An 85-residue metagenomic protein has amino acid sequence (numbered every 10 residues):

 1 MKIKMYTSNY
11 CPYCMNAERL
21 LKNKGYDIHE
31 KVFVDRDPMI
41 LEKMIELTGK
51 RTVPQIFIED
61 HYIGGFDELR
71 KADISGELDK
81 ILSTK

Functional and structural regions predicted by a protein language model:
M1-I28: Local sequence-structure signature of Cys/Sec-based thiol-disulfide redox active-site neighborhoods
P12-Y13, M39, G64: Short alpha-helical
N23-Y26, K50, I63: Alpha-helix termination/capping residues and helix-transition junctions
D27-I40: Thiol-based oxidoreductase modules, predominantly thioredoxin-like and allied folds used for disulfide exchange
E46-T52: Thiol/disulfide oxidoreductase modules built on the thioredoxin-like
I58-T84: Non-catalytic, surface beta->alpha helical segment in thiol-disulfide oxidoreductase systems
